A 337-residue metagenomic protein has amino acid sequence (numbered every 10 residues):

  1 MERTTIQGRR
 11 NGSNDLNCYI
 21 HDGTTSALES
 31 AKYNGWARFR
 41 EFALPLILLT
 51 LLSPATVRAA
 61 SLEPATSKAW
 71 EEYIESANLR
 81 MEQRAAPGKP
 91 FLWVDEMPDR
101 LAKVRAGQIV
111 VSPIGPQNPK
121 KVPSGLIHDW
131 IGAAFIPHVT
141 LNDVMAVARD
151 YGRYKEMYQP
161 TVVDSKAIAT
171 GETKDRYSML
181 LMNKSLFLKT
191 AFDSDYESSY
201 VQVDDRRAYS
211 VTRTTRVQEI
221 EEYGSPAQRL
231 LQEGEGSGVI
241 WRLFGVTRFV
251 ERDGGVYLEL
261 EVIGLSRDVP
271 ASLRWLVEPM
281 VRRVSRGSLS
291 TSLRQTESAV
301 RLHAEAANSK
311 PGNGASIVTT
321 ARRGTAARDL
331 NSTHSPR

Functional and structural regions predicted by a protein language model:
T4-L44: Bacterial N-terminal signal peptides that target proteins for export
T4-T5, Y33-G35, S53, R323 (+1 more regions): Coiled-coil-like amphipathic alpha-helices with heptad-repeat character
G12, T25, E29, L52 (+3 more regions): Intrinsically disordered, low-complexity segments enriched in Ser/Pro/Gly/Ala and basic residues
E41-P54: Bacterial N-terminal signal peptides
A55-A59: Sec/Tat signal peptide C-region and signal peptidase I cleavage site
A60-R323, A327-R337: Eukaryotic helix-grip
